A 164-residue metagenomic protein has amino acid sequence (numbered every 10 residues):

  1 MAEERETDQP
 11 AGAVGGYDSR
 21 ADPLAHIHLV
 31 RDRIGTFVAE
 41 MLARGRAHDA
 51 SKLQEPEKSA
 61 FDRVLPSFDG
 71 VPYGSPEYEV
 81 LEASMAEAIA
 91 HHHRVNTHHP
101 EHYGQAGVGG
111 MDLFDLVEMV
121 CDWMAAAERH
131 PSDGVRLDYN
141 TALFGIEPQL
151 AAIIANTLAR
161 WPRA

Functional and structural regions predicted by a protein language model:
M1-A164: Metal-dependent phosphohydrolase cores
